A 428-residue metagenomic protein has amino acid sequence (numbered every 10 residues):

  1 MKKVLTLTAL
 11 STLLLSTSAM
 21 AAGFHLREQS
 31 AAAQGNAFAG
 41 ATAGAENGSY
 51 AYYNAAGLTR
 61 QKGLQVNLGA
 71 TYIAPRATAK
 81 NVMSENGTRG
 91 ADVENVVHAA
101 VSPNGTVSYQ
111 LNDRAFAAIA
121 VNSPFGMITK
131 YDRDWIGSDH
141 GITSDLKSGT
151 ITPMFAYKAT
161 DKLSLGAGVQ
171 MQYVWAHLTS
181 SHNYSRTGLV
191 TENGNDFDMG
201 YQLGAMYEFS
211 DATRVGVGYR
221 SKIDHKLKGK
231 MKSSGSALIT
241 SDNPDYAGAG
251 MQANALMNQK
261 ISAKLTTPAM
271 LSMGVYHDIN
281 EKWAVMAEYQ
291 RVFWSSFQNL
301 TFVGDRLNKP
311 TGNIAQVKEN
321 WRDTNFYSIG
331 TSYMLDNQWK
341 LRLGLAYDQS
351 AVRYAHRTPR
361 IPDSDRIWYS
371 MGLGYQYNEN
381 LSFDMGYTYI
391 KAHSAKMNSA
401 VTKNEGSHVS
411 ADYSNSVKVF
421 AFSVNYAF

Functional and structural regions predicted by a protein language model:
M1-A21: Gram-negative bacterial Sec-dependent N-terminal signal peptides
T12-L14, L58, V107, E208: A general structural signal for short secondary-structure junctions and capping/turn motifs
L14-L15, V66, K396: Hydrophobic alpha-helical membrane context
A22-A37, A41, S84-D92, A99-F428: Outer-membrane beta-barrel porins/channels
F24-G40, T59-T78: Transmembrane beta-strand segments of Gram-negative outer membrane beta-barrel proteins
A33, G48-S49, G63-A74, S102-N104 (+1 more regions): A common structural microfeature
A41-E46, A51-L64, V107-L111: Outer-membrane beta-barrel pore proteins
G63, N81-N86: Glycine-rich loop at the start of a catalytic domain that most often binds anionic cofactors/ligands
